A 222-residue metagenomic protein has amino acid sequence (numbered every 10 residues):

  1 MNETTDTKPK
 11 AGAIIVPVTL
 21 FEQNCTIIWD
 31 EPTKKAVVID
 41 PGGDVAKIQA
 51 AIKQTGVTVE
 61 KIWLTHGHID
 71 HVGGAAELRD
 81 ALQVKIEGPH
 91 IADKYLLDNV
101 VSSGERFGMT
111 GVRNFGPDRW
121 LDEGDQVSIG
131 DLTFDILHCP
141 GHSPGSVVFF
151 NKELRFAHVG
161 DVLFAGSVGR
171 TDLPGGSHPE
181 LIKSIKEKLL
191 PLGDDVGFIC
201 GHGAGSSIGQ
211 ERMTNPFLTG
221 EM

Functional and structural regions predicted by a protein language model:
M1-E3: C-terminal regulatory/interaction regions
D6-T55, V148-G160: Conserved beta-strand hairpin/beta-sheet module of binuclear metal-dependent hydrolase folds, prominently
T7-G12, E105-M109, G130-D131: Short Pro/Gly-enriched beta-strand edge/turn motifs at strand-loop
G12-I14, T58, K85, R119 (+2 more regions): Conserved beta-strand segments of alpha/beta enzyme cores
T33, G43, I69, D93 (+4 more regions): Short, glycine/acidic-enriched loop or turn micro-motifs at the edges of active sites
V38-I39, E60-G67, I86-H90, H138-G141 (+2 more regions): Active-site neighborhood of phospho(di)ester-bond hydrolases with catalytic His/Asp-centered motifs
G43-S128, M213-E221: Active-site HxH/HxHxD metal-binding segment of metal-dependent hydrolases
S102-E105, Q126, L132-M222: Metallo-beta-lactamase
